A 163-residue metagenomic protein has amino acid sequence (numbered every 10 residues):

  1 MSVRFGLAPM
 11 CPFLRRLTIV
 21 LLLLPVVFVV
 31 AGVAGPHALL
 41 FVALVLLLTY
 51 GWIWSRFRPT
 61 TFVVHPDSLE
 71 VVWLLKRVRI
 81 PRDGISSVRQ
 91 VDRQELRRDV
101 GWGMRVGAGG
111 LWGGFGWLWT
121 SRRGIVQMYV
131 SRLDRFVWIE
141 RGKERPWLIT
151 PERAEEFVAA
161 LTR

Functional and structural regions predicted by a protein language model:
M1-A34, V106-G107, V137-P146, E152 (+1 more regions): N-terminal membrane-targeting/pre-transmembrane regions
L24-V27, L47-W52: Alpha-helical transmembrane segments
A31, A43-L46: Short, solvent-exposed, low-complexity loop/linker segments
G35-A43: Short, aromatic-rich membrane-interface segments at the entry and exit of alpha-helical transmembrane domains
T49-R89: Conserved beta-hairpin
V72-K143: Non-transmembrane, membrane-adjacent beta-strand/coil modules in membrane-associated proteins and peripheral
D83-S87, P151-E156: A short, sequence-level motif marking secondary-structure junctions
A160-L161: Polybasic (Lys/Arg-rich)
